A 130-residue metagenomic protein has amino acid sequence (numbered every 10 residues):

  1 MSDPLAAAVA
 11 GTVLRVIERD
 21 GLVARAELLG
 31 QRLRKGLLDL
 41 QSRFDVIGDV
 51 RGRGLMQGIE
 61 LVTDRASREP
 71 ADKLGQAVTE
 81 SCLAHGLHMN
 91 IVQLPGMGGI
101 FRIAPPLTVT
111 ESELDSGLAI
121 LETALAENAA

Functional and structural regions predicted by a protein language model:
M1-A130: Conserved N-terminal phosphate-binding loop of PLP-dependent enzymes in the Aspartate aminotransferase
